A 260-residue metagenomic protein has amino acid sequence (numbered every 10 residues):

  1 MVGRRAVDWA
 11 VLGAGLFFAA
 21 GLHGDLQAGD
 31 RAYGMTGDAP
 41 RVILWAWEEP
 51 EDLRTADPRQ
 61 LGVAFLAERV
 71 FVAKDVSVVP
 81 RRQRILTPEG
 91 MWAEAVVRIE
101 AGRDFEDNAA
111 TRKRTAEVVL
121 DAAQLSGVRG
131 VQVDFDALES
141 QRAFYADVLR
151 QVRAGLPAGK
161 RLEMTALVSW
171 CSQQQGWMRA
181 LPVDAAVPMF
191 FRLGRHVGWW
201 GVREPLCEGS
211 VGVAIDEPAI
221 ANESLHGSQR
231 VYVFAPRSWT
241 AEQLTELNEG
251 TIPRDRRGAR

Functional and structural regions predicted by a protein language model:
R4-W9, A20-R260: Secreted glycan hydrolases and related glycan-binding modules that recognize and/or cleave
W9-G15: Sec-dependent bacterial lipoprotein signal peptides
